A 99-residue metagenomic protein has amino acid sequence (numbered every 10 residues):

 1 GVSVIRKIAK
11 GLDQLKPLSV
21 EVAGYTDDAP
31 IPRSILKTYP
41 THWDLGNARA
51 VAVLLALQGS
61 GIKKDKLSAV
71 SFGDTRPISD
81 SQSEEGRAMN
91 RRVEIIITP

Functional and structural regions predicted by a protein language model:
V2-K16, Y25-P99: Periplasmic OmpA-like peptidoglycan-binding domain that tethers envelope proteins to the cell wall
